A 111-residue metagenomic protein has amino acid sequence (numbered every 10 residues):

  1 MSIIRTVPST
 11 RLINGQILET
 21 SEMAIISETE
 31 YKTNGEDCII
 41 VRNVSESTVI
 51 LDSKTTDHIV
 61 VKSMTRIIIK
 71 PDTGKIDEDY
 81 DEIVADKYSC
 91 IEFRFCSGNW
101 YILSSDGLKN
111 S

Functional and structural regions predicted by a protein language model:
M1-S2, D81-I83: Parallel beta-helix/beta-solenoid repeats that form elongated, surface-exposed shafts/blades used for receptor binding
S2-T73, F95-S111: Exposed extracellular interaction/assembly regions and N-terminal maturation sites
N34, D79, D86-K87: Surface-exposed loop/turn and secondary-structure junction residues enriched for glycine/proline
G74-E82: A conserved acidic, glycine/proline-rich C-terminal tail/linker
K87-S97: Extracellular disulfide-bonded cysteine-rich modules/repeats
